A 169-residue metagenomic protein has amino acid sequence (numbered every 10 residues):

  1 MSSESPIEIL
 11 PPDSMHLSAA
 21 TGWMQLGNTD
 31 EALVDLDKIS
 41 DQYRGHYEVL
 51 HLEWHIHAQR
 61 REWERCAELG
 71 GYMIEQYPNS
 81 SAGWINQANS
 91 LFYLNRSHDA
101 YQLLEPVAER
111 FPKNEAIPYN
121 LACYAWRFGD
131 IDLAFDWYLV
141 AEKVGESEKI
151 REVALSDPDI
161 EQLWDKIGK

Functional and structural regions predicted by a protein language model:
M1-I7, G27-K38, E64-G70, H98-L104: Repeat-mediated protein-protein interaction surfaces in helical alpha-solenoids
S2-S5, G145-K169: Terminal, low-structured helical/coil segments at or just beyond the last alpha-helical repeat
I9-Q59: Alpha-helical segment of the N-proximal tetratricopeptide repeat
L17-S18, E48-L52, A82-N86, A116-N120 (+1 more regions): Alpha-solenoid helical repeat scaffolds
Q25-L26, Q59, Y93, R127-F128 (+1 more regions): Register position in tetratricopeptide repeats
E48-K113: Alpha-helical adaptor scaffolds
W126-K149: TPR/TPR-like (Sel1-like) alpha-helical repeat modules
